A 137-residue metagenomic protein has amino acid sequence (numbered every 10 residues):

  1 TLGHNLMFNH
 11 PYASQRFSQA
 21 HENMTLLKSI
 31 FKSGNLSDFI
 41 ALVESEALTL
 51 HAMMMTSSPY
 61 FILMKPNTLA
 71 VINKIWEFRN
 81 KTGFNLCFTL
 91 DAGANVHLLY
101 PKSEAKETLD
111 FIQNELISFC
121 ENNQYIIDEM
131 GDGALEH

Functional and structural regions predicted by a protein language model:
T1-H137: C-terminal nucleotide
